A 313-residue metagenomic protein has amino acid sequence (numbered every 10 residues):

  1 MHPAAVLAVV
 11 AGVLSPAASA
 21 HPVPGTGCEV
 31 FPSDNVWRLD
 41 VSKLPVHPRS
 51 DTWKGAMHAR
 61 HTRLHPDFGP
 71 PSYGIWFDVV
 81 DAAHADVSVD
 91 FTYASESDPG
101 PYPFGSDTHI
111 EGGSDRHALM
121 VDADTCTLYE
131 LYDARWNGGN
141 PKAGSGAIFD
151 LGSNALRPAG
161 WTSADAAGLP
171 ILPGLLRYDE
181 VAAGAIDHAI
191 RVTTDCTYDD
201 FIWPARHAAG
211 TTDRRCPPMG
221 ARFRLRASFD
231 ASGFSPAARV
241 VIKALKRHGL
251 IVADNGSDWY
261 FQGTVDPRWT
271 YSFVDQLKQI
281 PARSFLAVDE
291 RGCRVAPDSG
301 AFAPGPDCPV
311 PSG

Functional and structural regions predicted by a protein language model:
M1-A20: Secretory targeting and sorting signals
H21-G313: Short, surface-exposed polybasic-aromatic patches that bind anionic ligands, especially phosphate groups
